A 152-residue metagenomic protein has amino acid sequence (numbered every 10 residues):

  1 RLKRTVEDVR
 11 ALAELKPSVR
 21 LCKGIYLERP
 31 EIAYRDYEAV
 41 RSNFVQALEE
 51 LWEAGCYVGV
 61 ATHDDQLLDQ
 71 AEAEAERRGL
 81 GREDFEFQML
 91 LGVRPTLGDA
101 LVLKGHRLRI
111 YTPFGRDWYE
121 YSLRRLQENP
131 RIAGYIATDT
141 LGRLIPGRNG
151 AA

Functional and structural regions predicted by a protein language model:
R1-A152: Positively charged, amphipathic and often flexible ligand-engagement surfaces
